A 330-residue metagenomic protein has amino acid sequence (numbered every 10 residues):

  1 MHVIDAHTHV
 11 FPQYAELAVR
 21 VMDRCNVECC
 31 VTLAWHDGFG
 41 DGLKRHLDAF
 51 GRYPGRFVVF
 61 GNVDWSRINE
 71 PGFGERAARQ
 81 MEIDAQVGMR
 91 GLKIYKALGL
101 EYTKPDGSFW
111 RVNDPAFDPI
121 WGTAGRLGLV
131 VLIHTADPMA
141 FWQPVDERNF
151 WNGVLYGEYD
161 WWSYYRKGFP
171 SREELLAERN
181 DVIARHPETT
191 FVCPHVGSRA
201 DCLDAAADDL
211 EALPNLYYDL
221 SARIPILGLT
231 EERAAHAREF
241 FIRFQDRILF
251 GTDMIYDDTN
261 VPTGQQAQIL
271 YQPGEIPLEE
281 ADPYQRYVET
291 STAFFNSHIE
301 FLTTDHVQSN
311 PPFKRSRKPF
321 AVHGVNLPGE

Functional and structural regions predicted by a protein language model:
M1-G55, P273-Q285, T292, K314-R315 (+2 more regions): An N-terminally biased module of ancient metal coordination in phosphate/nucleic-acid-related enzymes
H2-V3, N26-C30, W161-Y164, R185-V192: Short, surface-exposed connector motifs at secondary-structure boundaries
I4-T8, C29-L33, F57-N62, L92-I94 (+4 more regions): Hydrophobic faces of well-ordered beta-strands that scaffold small-molecule active sites in alpha/beta enzyme cores
H7-E16, A34-L43, S66-E75, Y102 (+4 more regions): Acidic-and-aromatic substrate-binding clefts and catalytic sites of carbohydrate-active enzymes
P12, E173-D181, E188-E330: H/E-rich (His + Asp/Glu) clusters that bind or coordinate divalent metals
L17-V21, R45-A49, R76-D84, A116-I120 (+4 more regions): A general structural detector for well-ordered alpha-helical segments in enzyme core domains, enriched
D37, L43-S163, Y217, A222-I224: Active-site gating/metal-coordination segments in enzymes
D160-E173, V325-N326: A short acidic, glycine-rich active-site loop that binds or catalyzes chemistry on phosphate/adenosine moieties
